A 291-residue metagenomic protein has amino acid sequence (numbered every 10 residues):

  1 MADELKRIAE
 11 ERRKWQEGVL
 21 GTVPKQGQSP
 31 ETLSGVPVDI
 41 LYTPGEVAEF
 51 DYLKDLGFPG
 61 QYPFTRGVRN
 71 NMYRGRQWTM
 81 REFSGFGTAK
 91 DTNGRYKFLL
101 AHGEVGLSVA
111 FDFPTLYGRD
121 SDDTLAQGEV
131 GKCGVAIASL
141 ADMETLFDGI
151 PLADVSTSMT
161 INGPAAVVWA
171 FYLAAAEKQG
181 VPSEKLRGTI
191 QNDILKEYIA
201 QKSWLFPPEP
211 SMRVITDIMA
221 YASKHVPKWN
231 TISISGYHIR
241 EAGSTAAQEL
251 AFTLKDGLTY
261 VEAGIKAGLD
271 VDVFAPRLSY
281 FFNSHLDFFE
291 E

Functional and structural regions predicted by a protein language model:
M1-E291: Catalytic alpha/beta active-site cores
